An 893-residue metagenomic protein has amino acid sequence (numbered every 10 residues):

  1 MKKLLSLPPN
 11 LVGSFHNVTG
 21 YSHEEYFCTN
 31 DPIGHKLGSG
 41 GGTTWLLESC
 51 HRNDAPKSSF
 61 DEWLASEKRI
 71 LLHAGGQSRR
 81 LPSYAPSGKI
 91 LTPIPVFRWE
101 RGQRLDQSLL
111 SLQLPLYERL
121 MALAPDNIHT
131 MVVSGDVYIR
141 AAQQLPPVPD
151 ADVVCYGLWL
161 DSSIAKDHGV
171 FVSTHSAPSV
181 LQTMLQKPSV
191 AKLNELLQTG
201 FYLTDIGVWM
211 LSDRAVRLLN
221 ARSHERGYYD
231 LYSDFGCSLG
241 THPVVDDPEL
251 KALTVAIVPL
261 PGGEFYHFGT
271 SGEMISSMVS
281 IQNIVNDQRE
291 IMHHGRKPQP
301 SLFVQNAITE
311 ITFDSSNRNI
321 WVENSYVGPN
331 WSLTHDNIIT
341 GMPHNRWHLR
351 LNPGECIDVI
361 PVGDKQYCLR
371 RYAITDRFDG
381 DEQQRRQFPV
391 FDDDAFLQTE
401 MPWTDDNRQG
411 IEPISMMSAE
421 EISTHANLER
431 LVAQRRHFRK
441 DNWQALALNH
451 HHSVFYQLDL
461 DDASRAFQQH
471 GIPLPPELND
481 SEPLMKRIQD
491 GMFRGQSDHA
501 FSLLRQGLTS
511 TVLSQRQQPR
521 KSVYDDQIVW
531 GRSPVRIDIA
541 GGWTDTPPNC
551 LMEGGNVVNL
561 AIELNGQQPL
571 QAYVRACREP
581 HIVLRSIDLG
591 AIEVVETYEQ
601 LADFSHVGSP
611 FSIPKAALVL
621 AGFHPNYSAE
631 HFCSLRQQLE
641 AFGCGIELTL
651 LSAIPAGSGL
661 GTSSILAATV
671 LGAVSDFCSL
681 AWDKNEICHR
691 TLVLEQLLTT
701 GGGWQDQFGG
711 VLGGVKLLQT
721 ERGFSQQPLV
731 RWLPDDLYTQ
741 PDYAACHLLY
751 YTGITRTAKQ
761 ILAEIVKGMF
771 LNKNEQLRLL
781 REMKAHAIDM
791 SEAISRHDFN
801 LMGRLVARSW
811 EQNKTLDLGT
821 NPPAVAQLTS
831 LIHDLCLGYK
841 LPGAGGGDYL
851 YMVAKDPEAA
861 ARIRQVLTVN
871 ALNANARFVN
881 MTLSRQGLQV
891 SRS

Functional and structural regions predicted by a protein language model:
M1-H129, Y138-P146, T404: N-terminal glycine-rich phosphate-binding loop and ensuing alpha1 helix
M1-P8, C28, H35-S59, V137-Y138 (+5 more regions): Left-handed beta-helix
L46, A500-L508, A617, I665-F677: Stable alpha-helical structural segments in soluble proteins, enriched in small hydrophobic residues
E48-R52, R214-R217, C237, V619-F623 (+2 more regions): Short glycine/serine- and small hydrophobic-enriched flexible loop segments
L64-S66, A85-G88, T92-R226: Conserved core of the sugar-phosphate nucleotidyltransferase
R80-P82, R140-A142, I164-K166, K192-N194 (+10 more regions): Short helix/loop capping segments that flank catalytic or ligand/cofactor-binding pockets
S87, L91-T92, S658-L680: DPxDG-like acidic metal-binding loop motif
A419-A540, T544-E640, H689-G701, Q707-L841 (+1 more regions): C-terminal nucleotide
